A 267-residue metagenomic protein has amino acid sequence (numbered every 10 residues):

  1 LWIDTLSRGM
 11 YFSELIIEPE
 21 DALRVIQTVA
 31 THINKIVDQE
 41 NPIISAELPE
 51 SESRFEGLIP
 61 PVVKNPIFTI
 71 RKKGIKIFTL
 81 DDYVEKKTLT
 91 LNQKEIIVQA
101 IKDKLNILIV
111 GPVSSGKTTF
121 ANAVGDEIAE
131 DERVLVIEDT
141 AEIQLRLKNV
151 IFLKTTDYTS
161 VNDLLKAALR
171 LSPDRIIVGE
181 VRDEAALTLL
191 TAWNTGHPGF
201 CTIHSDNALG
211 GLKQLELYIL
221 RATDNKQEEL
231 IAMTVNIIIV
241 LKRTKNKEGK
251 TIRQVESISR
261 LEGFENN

Functional and structural regions predicted by a protein language model:
W2-D103: P-loop NTP-binding catalytic core
W2-D4, M10-Y11, Q144-R146, L209-K213 (+1 more regions): Switch/connector loops and helix/strand junctions flanking conserved nucleotide-binding motifs in nucleotide-processing
G9, E50-E52, P61-K64, G74-I75 (+6 more regions): Conserved nucleotide-binding/hydrolysis micro-motifs of P-loop NTPases
E40-P42, S51, K64-P66, L147-N149 (+2 more regions): A generic structural signal for well-ordered coil/turn residues at beta-strand boundaries that shape enzyme active-site
K94, K104-V113, A123-T234, V240-R243: Switch/coupling sub-region of P-loop NTPases
K117: Conserved lysine of the Walker
A232-N267: Conserved P-loop NTPase
